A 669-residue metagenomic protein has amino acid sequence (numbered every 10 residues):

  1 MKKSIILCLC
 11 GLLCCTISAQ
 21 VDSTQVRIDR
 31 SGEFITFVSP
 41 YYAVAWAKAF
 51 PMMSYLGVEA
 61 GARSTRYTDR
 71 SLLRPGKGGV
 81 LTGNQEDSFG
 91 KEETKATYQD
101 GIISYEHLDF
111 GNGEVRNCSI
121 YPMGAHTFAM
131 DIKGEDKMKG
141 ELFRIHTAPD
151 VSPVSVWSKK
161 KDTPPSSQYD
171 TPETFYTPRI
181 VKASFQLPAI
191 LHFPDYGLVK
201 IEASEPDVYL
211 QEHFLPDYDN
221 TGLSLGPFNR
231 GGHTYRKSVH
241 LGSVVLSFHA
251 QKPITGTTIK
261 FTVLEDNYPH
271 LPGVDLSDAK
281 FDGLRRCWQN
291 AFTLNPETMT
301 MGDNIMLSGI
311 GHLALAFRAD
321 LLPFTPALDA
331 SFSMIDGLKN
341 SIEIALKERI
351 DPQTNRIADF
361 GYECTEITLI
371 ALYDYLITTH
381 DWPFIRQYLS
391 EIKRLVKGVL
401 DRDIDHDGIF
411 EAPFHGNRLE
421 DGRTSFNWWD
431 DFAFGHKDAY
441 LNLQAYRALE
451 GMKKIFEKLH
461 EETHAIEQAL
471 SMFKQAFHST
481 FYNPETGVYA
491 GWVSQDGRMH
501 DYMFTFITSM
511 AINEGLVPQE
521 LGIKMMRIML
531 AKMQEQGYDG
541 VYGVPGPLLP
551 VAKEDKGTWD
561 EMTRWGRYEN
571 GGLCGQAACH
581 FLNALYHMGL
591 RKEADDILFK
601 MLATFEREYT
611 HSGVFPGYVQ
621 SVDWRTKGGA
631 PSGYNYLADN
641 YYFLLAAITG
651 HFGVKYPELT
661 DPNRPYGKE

Functional and structural regions predicted by a protein language model:
S23, N220-Y235, G256-A316, D336-N340 (+2 more regions): Low-complexity, Ser/Thr/Pro/Gly-enriched N-terminal "stalk/linker" regions
R27-G111, S167-D170, V199, L210-P227: Acidic-aromatic substrate-binding/catalytic surfaces of carbohydrate-active enzymes
R116-N117, Y121-T221: Polysaccharide-binding surfaces and accessory modules of carbohydrate-active proteins
A189-S277: Beta-strand-rich recognition/accessory modules
G242, L246-S247, T354-E366, L400-S471 (+5 more regions): The feature captures the catalytic groove of carbohydrate-active enzymes
A279-P296, R318-A319, F332, T378-Y440 (+4 more regions): Active-site acid/base region of carbohydrate-active enzymes
L313-A316, T368-L369, Y375, W492-M526 (+1 more regions): C-terminal capping/lid segments that line or modulate ligand- or cofactor-binding pockets
A314-P413, D438-Y446, G571-L582, A594 (+3 more regions): Aromatic-rich carbohydrate-recognition surfaces in CAZymes
